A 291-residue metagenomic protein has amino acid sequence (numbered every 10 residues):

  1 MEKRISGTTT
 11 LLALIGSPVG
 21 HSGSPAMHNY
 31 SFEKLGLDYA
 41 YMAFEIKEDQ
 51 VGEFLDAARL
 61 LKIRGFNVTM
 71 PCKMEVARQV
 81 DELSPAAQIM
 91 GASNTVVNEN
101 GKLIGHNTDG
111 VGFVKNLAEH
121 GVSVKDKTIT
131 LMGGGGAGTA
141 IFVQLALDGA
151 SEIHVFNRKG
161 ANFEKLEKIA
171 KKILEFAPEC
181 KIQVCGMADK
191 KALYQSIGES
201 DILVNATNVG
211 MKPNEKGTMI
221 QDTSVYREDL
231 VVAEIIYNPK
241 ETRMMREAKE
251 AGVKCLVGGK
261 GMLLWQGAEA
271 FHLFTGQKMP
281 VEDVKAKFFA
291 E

Functional and structural regions predicted by a protein language model:
R4-H120: Phosphate/diphosphate ligand-binding glycine-rich loop within oxidoreductases
L11, A40, T128, S151-E152 (+1 more regions): Residues at the starts of beta-strands that form the adenosine-phosphate
G16, N107, D126-A150, N157 (+1 more regions): Glycine-rich adenosine-cofactor-binding loop
V122-T128, Y226-E228: Short helix-loop-beta connector
A150-A177: NAD(P)-binding Rossmann-fold cofactor-contacting core
E179-L256: Rossmann-like adenosine-cofactor binding region
D229-V231, I235-E291: Adenosine-phosphate binding glycine-rich loop
